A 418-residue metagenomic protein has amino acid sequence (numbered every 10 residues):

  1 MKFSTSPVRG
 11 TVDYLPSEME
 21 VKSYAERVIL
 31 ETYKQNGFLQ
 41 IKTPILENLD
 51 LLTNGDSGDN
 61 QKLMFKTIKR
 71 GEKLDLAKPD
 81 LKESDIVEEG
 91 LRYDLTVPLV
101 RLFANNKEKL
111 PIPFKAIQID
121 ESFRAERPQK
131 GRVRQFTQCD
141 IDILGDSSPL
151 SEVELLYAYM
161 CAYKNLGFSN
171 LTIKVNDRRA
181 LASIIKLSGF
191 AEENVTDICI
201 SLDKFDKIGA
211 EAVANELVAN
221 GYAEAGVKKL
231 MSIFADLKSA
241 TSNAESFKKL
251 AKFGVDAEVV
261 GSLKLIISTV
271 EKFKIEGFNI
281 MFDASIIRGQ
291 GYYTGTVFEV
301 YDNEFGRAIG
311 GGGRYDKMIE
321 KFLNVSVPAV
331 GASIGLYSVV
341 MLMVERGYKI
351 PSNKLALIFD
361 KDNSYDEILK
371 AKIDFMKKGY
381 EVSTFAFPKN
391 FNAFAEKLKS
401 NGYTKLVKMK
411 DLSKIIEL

Functional and structural regions predicted by a protein language model:
M1-Y14, V195-T196, D203-K248: N-terminal targeting/leader regions
M1-Y93, V97, V153, Y157 (+1 more regions): TRNA-binding/sensing appendages of the translation machinery
M19-N36, E47-N48, E83-I86, D94-E108 (+2 more regions): Positively charged, Gly/Ser-enriched RNA/tRNA-binding surfaces
T43-K62, N176-L187, I286-T294, K389-K397: Beta-rich nucleic-acid/ligand-interaction surfaces
T43-L51, L95, F114-A125, I173-A182 (+1 more regions): Short, glycine/charge-rich beta-strand/loop segments that flank catalytic centers and engage negatively charged groups
Q61-L76, F190-V213, D302: Acidic, His- and aromatic-enriched active-site or binding-groove loops in soluble protein domains that engage sugars
N170-A180, I198, N279-S285: Short, surface-exposed recognition loops or helix-turn segments adjacent to catalytic cores
K186-G189, K410-D411: Phosphate-rich ligand and nucleic-acid binding surfaces
